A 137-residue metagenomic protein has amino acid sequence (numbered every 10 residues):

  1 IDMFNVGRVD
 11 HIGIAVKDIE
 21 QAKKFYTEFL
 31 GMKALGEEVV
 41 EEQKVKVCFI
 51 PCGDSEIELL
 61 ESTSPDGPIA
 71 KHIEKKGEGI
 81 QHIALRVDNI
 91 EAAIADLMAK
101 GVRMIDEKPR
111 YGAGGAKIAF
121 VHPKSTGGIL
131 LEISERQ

Functional and structural regions predicted by a protein language model:
I1-Q21, E78-V87, R136-Q137: N-terminal beta-strand motif that seeds the catalytic metal site of vicinal oxygen chelate
D2-N5, C48-P51, L85, I94-Q137: Vicinal oxygen chelate
V9, V16, K23-Y26, I50 (+5 more regions): Short, structured motif recognition centered on aromatic/hydrophobic residues
E20-K33, A99-K100: Amphipathic alpha-helical segments
G31-V39, V102-K108: Short secondary-structure junctions
L35-G36, D66-K71: A short, acidic/glycine-rich surface segment
V40-E56: C-terminal "cap" of GNAT-fold acetyltransferases
I73-A99: Short, solvent-exposed interaction modules
